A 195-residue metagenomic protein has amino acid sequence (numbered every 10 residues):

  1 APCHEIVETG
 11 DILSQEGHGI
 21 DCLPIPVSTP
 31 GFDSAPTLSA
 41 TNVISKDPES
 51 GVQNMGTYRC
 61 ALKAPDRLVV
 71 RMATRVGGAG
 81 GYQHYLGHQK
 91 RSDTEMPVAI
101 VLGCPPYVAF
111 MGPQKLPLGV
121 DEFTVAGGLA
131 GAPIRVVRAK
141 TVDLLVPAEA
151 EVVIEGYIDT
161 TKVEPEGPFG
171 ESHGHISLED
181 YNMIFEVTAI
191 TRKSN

Functional and structural regions predicted by a protein language model:
A1-I184, T188-N195: Extended, highly charged
